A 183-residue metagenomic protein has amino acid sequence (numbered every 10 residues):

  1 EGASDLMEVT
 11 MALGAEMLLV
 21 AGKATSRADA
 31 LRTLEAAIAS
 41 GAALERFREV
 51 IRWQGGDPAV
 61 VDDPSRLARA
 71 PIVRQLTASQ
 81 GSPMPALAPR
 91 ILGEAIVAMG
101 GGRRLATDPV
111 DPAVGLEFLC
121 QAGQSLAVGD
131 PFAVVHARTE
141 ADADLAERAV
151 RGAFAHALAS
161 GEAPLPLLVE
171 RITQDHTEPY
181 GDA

Functional and structural regions predicted by a protein language model:
E1-A183: Well-ordered secondary-structure scaffolds
